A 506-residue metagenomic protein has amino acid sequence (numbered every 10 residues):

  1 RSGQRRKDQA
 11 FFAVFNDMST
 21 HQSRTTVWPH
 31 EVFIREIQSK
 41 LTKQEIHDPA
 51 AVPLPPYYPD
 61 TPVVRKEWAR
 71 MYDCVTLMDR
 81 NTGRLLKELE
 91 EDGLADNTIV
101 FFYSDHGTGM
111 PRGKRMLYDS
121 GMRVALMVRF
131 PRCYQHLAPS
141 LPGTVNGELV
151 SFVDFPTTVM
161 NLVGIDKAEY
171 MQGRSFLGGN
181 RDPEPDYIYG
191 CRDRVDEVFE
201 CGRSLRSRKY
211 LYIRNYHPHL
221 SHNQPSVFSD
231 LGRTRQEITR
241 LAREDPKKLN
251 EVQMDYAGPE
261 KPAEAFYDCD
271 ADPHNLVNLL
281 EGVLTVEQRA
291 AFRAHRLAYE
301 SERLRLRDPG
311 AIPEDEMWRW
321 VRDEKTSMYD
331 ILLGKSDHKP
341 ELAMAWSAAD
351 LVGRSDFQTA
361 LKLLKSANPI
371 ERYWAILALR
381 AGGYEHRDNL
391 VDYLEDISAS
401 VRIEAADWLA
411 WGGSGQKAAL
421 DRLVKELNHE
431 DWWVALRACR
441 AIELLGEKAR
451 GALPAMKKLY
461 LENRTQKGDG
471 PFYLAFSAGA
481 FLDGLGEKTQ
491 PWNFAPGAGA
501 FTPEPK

Functional and structural regions predicted by a protein language model:
G3-P156, M160-Y170, H219-H222, S226-E264 (+4 more regions): Active-site-proximal cap/lid insertion segments
F15, S151-F155, M160, R192-E197 (+3 more regions): Extended catalytic-interface subdomain
Q22, G107-R112, D182-D186, T465-G468: Secretory-pathway/luminal and periplasmic proteins that interact with or process carbohydrate-rich
R115-D119, G178-R181, R203-S204: Short glycine-biased active-site loop of nucleotidyltransferases that positions the nucleotide triphosphate and helps
R123, K248-E264, C269-H274, E281-R422 (+3 more regions): Long, internal low-complexity/basic segments
V124-L126, P185-Y187, R203, Y210 (+1 more regions): Small-molecule pocket liners
H136, T144-G147, G164-R174, E184-G190 (+2 more regions): Acidic/polar loop patches that form or flank catalytic/metal-binding clefts of enzymes that bind anionic ligands
